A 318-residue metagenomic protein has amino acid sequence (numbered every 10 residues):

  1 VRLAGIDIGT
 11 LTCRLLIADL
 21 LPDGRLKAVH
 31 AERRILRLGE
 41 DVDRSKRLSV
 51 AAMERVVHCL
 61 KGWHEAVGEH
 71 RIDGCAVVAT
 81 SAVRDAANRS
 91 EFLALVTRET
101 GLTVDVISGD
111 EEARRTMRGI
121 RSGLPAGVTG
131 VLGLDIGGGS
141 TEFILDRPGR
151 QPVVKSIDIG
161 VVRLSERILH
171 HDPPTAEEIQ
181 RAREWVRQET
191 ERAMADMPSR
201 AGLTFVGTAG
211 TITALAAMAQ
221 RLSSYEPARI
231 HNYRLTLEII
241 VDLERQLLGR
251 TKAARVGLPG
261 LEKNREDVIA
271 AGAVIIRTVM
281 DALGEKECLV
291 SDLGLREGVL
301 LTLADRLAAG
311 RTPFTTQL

Functional and structural regions predicted by a protein language model:
V1-L3, I17, P22, L36 (+3 more regions): Helical "lid/coupling" subdomains associated with nucleotide-phosphate turnover
G5-R14: N-terminal amphipathic/basic leader segments beginning at the initiator methionine
L26-A28: Short, flexible loop/turn motifs enriched in small residues
H30-R34: Short amphipathic
V77: Dinucleotide-binding Rossmann-like beta1-alpha1 core, especially the glycine-rich loop that anchors the ADP
G130-S140, I144: A generic, well-ordered mixed alpha/beta core segment in the N-terminal half of proteins
